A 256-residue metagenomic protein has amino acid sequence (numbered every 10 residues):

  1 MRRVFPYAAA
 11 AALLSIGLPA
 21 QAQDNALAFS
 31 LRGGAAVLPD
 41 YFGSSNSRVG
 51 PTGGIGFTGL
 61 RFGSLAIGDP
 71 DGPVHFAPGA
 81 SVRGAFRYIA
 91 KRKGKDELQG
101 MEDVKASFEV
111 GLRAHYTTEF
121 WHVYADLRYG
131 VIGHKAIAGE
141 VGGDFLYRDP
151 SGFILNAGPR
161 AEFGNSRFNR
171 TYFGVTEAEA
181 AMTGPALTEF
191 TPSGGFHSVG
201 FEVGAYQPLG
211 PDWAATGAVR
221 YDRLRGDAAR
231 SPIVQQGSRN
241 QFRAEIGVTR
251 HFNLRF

Functional and structural regions predicted by a protein language model:
M1-A28, N253-F256: Cleavable N-terminal export/targeting peptides
A22-G63, G72, N253: Short glycine/proline- and aromatic-enriched beta-strand/turn motifs that initiate or cap beta-hairpins
N25-L27, R61-G63, P78-A80, E119-F120 (+5 more regions): Short coil turns and loop connectors of transmembrane beta-barrels in diderm outer membranes and organellar homologs
L27, V37, S47-G53, V104-V110 (+4 more regions): Residues that define the transmembrane beta-barrel architecture of outer-membrane proteins
L27-G33, G53, L65-G68, A80-G84 (+6 more regions): Transmembrane beta-strands of outer-membrane beta-barrel proteins
A35-P39, G59-R61, F86-R92, T118-F120 (+5 more regions): Transmembrane beta-strands of outer-membrane beta-barrel pores
P39-Y41, E97-G100, D126-G130, A186-T191 (+1 more regions): Extracellular loop and loop/strand-boundary signature of outer-membrane beta-barrel proteins
P73, A136-E140, D144-R239, R250-F256: Outer-membrane beta-barrel transmembrane domain signature
